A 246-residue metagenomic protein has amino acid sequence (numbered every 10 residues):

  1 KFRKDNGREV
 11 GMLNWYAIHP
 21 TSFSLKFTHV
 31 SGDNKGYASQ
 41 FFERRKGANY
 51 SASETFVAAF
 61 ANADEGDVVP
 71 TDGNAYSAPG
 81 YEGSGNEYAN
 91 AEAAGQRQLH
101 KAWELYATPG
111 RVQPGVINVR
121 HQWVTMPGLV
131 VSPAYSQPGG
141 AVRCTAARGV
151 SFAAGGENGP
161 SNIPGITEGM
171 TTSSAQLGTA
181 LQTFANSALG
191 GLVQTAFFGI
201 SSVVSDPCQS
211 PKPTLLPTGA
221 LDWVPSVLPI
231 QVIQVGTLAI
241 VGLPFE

Functional and structural regions predicted by a protein language model:
K1-E246: Non-catalytic substrate/cofactor recognition surfaces at enzyme active-site rims
